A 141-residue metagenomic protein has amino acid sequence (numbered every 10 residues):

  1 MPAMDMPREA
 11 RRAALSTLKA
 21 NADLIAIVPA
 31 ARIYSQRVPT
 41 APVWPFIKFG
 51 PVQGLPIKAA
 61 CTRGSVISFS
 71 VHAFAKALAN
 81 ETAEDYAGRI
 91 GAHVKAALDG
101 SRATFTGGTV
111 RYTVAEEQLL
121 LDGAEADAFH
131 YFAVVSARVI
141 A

Functional and structural regions predicted by a protein language model:
M1-S35, K48-A141: Charged, amphipathic alpha-helical segments and their flanking helix caps
V38-T40: Short, charge-patterned binding micro-sites
W44-P45: N-terminal segment of the canonical double-stranded RNA-binding domain
